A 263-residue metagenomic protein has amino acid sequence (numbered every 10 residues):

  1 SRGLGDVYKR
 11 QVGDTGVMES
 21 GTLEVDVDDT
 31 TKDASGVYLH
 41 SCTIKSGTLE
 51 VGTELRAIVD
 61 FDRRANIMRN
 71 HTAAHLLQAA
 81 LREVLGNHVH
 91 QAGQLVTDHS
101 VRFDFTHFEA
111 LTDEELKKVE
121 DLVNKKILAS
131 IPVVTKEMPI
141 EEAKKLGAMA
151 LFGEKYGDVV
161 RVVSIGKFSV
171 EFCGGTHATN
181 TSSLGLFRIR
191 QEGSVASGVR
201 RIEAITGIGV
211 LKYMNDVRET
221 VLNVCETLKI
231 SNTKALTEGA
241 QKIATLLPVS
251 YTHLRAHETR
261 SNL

Functional and structural regions predicted by a protein language model:
S1-D6, R10-R255, S261: A glycine- and charged-residue-rich anion-binding loop/surface
